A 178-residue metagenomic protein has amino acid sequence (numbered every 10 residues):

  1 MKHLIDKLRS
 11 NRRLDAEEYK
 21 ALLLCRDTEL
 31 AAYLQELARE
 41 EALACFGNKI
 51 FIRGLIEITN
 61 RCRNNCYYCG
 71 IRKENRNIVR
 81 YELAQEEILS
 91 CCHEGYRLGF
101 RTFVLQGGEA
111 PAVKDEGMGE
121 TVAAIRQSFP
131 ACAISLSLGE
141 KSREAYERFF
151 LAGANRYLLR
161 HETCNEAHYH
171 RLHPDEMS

Functional and structural regions predicted by a protein language model:
M1-N64: Flexible, acidic/Gly-rich N-terminal and inter-domain linker regions that tether and position cofactor-handling modules
N11-A16, L43, N65-C69, R97-R101 (+2 more regions): Short amphipathic alpha-helical segments, especially helix-boundary/capping motifs
A44-R97: Active-site cofactor/substrate anionic-group-binding motifs, chiefly glycine- and Lys/Arg-rich phosphate-binding loops
K73-L89, G95-E116, T121-S178: Core AdoMet radical
